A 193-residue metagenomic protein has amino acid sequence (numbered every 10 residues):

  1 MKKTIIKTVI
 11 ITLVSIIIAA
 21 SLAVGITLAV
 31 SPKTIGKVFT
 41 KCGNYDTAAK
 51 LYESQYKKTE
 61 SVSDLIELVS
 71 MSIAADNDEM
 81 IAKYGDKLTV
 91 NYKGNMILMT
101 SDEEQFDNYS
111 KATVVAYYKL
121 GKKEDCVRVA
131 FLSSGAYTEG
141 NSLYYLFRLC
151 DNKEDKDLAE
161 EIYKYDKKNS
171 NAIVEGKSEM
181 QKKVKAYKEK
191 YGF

Functional and structural regions predicted by a protein language model:
I10-I26: Hydrophobic membrane-insertion alpha-helices, especially the h-region of bacterial N-terminal signal peptides
V30-K58, E67: Alpha-helical segment of the N-proximal tetratricopeptide repeat
I35, A48, L68, T113 (+2 more regions): Structural register within alpha-helical repeat arrays
V38, M71, A116, R148-L149: Residue-level signature for tetratricopeptide repeat
C42, A75, L120, N152-K153: Structural motif corresponding to the intra-repeat A-B loop/turn of tetratricopeptide repeats
A49-E53, D78-N95, K122-S134, D155-S170: Alpha-helical repeat scaffolds
S54-K58, V90-F106, A172: Flexible helix-coil transition and linker loops at the boundaries of alpha-helical arrays
D157-F193: Terminal, low-structured helical/coil segments at or just beyond the last alpha-helical repeat
